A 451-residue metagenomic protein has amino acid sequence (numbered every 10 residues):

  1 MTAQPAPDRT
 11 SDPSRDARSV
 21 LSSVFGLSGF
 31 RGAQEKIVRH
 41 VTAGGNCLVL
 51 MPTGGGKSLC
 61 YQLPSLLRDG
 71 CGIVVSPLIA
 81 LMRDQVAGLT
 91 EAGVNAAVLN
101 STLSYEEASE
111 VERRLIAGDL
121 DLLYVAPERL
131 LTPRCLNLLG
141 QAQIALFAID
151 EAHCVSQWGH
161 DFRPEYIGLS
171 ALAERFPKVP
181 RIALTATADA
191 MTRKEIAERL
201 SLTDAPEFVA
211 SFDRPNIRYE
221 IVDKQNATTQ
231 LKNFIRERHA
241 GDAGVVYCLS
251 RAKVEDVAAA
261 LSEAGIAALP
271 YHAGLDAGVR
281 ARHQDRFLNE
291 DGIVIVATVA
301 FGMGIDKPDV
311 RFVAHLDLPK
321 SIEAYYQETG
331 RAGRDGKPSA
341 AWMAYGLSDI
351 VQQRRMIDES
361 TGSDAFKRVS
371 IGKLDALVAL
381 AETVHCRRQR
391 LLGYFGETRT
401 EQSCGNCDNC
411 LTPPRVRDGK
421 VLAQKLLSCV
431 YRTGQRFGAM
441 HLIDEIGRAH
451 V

Functional and structural regions predicted by a protein language model:
M1-V20, V369-I371, T400-H450: Accessory DNA-binding and partner-docking regions appended to nucleic-acid-acting proteins, especially the terminal
T2-V24, S28-G32, K36-L48, P52-S58 (+5 more regions): Helicase motor core with emphasis on the C-terminal RecA-like subdomain
Q34-I37, L377, L422-C429: Short alpha-helical "packing" element that flanks the helix-turn-helix/winged-helix DNA-binding module
V41, F287, A381, V430-G434: Short helix-to-turn junction characteristic of helix-turn-helix DNA-binding domains, especially the helix
P177, V384, Q435: Flexible coil/turn residues that form the inter-helical turn or adjacent wing/linker of helix-turn-helix
K373-T398, N406: C-terminal accessory regions
